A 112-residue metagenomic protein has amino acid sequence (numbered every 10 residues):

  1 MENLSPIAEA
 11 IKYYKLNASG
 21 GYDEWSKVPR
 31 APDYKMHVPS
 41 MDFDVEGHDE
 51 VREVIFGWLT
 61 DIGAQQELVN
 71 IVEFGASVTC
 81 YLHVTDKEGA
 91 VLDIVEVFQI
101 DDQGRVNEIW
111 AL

Functional and structural regions predicted by a protein language model:
M1-D33: Short acidic-aromatic low-complexity motifs
M1-L4, D42-E46: Residues at secondary-structure transition points
E2, H37, R52-L112: A beta-strand edge to alpha-helix "cap/lid" segment located at domain peripheries
L16, S40-F43, T85: Short histidine/acidic/glycine/proline-rich micro-motifs that form metal- and phosphate-coordinating active-site loops
Y22-D23, H48, Q103: Residues at or immediately preceding the N-termini of alpha-helices
Y22-K27, F43, N70-I71, S77: Short, flexible segments with low predicted structural confidence
D33-V45: A short gly/proline-enriched turn/hairpin at secondary-structure junctions
F43-E50, A90: Generic, well-ordered alpha-helical segments
